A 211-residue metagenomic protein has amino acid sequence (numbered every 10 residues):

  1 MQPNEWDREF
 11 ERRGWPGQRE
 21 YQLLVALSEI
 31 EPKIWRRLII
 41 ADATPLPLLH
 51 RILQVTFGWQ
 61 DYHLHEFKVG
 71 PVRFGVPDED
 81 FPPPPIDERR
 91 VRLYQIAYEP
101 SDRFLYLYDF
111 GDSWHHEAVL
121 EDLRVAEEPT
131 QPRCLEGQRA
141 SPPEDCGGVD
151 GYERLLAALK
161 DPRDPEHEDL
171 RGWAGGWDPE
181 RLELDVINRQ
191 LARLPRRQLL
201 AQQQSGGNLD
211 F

Functional and structural regions predicted by a protein language model:
M1-F211: Short linear regulatory motifs enriched in tryptophan with gly/pro/ser
